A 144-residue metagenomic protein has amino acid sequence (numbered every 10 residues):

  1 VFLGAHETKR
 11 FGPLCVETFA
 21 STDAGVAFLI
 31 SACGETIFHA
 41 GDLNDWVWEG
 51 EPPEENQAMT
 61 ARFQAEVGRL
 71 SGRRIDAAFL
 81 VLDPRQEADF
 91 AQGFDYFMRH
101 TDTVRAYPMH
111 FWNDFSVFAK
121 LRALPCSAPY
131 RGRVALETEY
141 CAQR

Functional and structural regions predicted by a protein language model:
F2-R74, E139-R144: Core dinuclear metal-dependent hydrolase active-site scaffold
F2-T8, R69, F90-R144: Binuclear metal-ion centers of metallo-dependent hydrolases, dominated by the metallo-beta-lactamase
T22, N44, V81-R85, H110-W112: Catalytic metal-binding/acid-base residues of hydrolase active sites
G25, A88-D89: Residues that form or flank phosphate/diphosphate-binding pockets in enzymes that use nucleotide phosphates
F38-H39, L80, P108: Structural beta-sheet core signal
W48, E87, S116: Conserved protein kinase catalytic core
D76-F79, V104: Conserved acidic residues
